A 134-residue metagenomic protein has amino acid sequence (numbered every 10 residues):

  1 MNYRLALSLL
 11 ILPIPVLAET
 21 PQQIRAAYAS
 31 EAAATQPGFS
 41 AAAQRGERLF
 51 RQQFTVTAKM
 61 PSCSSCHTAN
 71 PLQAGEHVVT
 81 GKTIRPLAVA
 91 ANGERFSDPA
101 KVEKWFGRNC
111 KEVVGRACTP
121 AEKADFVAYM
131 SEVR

Functional and structural regions predicted by a protein language model:
M1-R48, A90-R134: Post-cleavage N-terminal segment of exported redox proteins
L49-M60: Local sequence-structure signature of Cys/Sec-based thiol-disulfide redox active-site neighborhoods
F54, H67-A74, S131-R134: Short alpha-helix boundary/capping elements
K59, G75, C118-T119: Short, solvent-exposed secondary-structure capping/transition elements
K59-N70, F126: The canonical Cys-X-X-Cys-His
S62, T80, E122: Residues that flank catalytic or metal-binding motifs in active/ligand-binding sites
G75-K82: Short cysteine/histidine-rich zinc-coordinating motifs and their immediately flanking basic loops
T83-A88: Short, solvent-exposed, charged loop/turn and helix-capping segments that join or cap alpha-helices on peripheral
